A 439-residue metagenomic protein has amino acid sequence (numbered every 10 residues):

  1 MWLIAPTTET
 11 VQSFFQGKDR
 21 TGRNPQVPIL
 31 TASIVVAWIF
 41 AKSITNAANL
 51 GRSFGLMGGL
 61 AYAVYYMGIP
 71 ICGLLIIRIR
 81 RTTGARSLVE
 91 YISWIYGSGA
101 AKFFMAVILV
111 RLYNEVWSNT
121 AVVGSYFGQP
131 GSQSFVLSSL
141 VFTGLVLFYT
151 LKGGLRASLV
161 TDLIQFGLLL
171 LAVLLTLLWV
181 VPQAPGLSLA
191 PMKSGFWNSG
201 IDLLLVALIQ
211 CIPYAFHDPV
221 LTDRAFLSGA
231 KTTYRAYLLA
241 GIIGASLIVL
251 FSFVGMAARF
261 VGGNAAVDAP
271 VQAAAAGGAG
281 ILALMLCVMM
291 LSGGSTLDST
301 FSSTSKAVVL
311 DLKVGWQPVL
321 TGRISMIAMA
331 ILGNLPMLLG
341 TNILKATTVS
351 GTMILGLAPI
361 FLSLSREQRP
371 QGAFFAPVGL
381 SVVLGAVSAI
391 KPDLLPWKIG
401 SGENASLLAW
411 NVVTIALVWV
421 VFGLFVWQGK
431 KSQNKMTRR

Functional and structural regions predicted by a protein language model:
M1-I44, T150-R156, F166, A172 (+3 more regions): Membrane-interface "cap" regions at the ends of multi-pass membrane proteins
M1-L3, A373-R439: A generic transmembrane alpha-helix motif of multi-pass inner-membrane proteins
W2-T8, Y113-V116, T120, G124 (+7 more regions): Hydrophobic alpha-helical segments and their helix-loop junctions in multi-pass secondary transporters
G17-G84, I209, L221, F226-G263 (+1 more regions): Membrane-interface helix-loop-helix modules in multi-pass membrane proteins
N24-V35, M67-G68, G97-R111, F142 (+3 more regions): Select transmembrane alpha-helical segments in multipass membrane proteins
L60-T150, Q210, M289-S299, Q317-V319: Helix-loop-helix module between adjacent transmembrane segments
A85-S93, G153-D162, H217-S246, G263-V271 (+3 more regions): Hydrophobic, small-residue-rich membrane helices and short re-entrant helix-turn-helix hairpins that build
S98-K102, K306-K345, S350-G351: Loop-to-transmembrane helix boundary motifs in multi-pass membrane proteins
